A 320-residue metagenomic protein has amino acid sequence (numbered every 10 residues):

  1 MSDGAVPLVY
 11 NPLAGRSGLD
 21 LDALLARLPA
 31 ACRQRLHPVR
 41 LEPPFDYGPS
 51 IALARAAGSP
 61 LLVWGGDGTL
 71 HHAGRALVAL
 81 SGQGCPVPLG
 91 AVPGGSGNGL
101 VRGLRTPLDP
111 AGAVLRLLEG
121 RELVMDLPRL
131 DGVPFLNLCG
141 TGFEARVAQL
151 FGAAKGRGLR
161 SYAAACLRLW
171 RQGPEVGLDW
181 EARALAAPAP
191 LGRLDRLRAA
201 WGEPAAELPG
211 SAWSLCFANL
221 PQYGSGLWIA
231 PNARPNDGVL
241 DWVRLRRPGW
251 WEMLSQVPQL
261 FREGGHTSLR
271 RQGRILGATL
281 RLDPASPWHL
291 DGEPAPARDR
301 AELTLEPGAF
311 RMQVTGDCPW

Functional and structural regions predicted by a protein language model:
M1-W64, H71, R75-A76, P319: ATP/NTP phosphate-donor binding region
D3-G4, L130-V133, Y162, R171-E175 (+6 more regions): Short gly/pro-enriched beta-turn/loop segments at secondary-structure junctions
V9, L13, P38-L41, V78 (+1 more regions): Catalytic core of DAGKc-family lipid kinases
G15-L19, G224, M312: Short N-terminal binding/cap micro-motifs at the start of the first secondary-structure element
G18-L19, H72-R75, V101-R102, R146 (+2 more regions): Short glycine-/acidic-enriched loop or helix-start segments at secondary-structure transitions that form or flank
G140, E144, C216-P231, P294: Glycine-rich phosphate/pyrophosphate-binding beta-alpha loops
R183, W213, F217-Q222, L245-G249: Histidine- and/or cysteine-centered catalytic micro-motif in compact active-site loops
E203, P209, W228-I229, R234-W320: ATP/nucleoside-binding phosphotransfer catalytic cores, i.e., glycine-rich phosphate-binding loops
